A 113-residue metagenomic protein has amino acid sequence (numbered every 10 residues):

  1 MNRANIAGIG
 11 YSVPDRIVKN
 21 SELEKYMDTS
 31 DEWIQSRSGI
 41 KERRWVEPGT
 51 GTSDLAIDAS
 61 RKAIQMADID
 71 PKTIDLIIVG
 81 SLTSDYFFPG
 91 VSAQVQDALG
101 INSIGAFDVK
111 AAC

Functional and structural regions predicted by a protein language model:
M1-D75, D97-I101: Conserved "HGTGT" condensation-loop signature of ketosynthase/thiolase-family condensing enzymes that catalyze
A7-G10, G80, K110: Short beta-strand segments
P48, A106-C113: Active-site nucleophile and cofactor-binding loops and adjacent substrate-binding regions of central metabolic enzymes
T52, A56, F88-V91, A112: Conserved donor sugar-nucleotide recognition element shared by glycan-biosynthetic enzymes
K72, Y86-P89, S103-A106: Short, flexible active-site-proximal loops enriched in glycine and acidic residues
D75-S81: Short glycine-rich or small-residue beta-strand-to-loop segments that form or flank ligand, phosphate, metal/Fe-S
L82-T83, C113: Short histidine/acidic/glycine/proline-rich micro-motifs that form metal- and phosphate-coordinating active-site loops
T83, F87-D97: Short Gly/Thr/Asp-enriched flexible loops that form oxyanion-binding sites at enzyme active sites
